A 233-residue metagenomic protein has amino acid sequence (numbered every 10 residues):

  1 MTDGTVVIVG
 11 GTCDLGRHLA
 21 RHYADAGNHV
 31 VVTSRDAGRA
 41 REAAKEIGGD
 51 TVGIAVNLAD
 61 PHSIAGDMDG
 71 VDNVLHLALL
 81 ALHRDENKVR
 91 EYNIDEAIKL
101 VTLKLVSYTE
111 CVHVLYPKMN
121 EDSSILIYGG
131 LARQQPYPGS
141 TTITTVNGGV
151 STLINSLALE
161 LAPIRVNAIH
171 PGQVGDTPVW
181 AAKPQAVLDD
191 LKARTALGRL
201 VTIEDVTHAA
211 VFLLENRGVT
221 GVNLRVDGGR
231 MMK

Functional and structural regions predicted by a protein language model:
T12, A20: N-terminal Rossmann NAD(P)H-binding glycine-rich loop of SDR-like oxidoreductase domains
A26-E42: Conserved glycine-rich Rossmann-like NAD(P)H-binding loop of the short-chain dehydrogenase/reductase
E46-H62: Rossmann-fold cofactor-recognition segment
A78, L126-Y128, V166-I169, G221 (+1 more regions): Hydrophobic structural elements of the Rossmann-like NAD(P)H-binding subdomain that define the short-chain
L79-I98, W180-K183: Conserved mid-core segment of classical short-chain dehydrogenase/reductases
K88-E91, K99-C111, E121-A162, Q173-G175: Catalytic loop of short-chain dehydrogenase/reductase
P171-R194: A glycine/serine/threonine-rich, flexible loop-to-helix segment that serves as the NAD(P) cofactor-binding "lid"
R199-V226, M231: C-terminal substrate-recognition "lid" of short-chain dehydrogenase/reductases
